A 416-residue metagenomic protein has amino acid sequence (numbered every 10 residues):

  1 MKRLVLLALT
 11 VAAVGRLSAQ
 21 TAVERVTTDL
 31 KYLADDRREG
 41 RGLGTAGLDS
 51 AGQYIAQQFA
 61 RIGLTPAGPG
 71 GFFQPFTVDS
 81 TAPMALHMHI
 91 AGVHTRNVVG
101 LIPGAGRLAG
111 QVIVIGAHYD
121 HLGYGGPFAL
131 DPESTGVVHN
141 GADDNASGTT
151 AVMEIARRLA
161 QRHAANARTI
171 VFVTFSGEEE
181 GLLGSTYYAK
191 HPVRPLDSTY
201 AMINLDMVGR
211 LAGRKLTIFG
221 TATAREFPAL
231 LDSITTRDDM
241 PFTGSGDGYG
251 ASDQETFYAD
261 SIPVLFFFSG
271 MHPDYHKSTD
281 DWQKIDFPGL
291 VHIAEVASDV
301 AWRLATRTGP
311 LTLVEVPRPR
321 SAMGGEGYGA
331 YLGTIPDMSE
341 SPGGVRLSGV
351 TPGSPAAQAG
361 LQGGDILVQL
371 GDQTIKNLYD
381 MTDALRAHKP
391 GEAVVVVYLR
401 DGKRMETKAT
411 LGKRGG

Functional and structural regions predicted by a protein language model:
L4-A12: Sec-dependent N-terminal signal peptides
Q20-G44, L48, G52: Mature N-terminal segment immediately following signal peptide/propeptide cleavage in secreted/periplasmic
D36-A46, A85-H89, E133-N145, Q161 (+5 more regions): Second-shell loop/turn segments in exported
R41-P103: A non-catalytic alpha/beta surface segment that caps or lines the substrate-entry region of metallo-dependent hydrolase
V98-G100, A109-Q111, I115-H121, G125-L182 (+1 more regions): Alpha-helical metal-binding/catalytic segments enriched in His/Glu/Asp
R107, F175-H272, D286-L290: Metal-dependent peptidase/peptidase-like ectodomains
P273-P317: His/Asp/Glu-rich mid-to-C-terminal helical/loop segments that flank catalytic regions of hydrolases
R307-G416: C-terminal recognition in membrane/secretory proteostasis and scaffolding
